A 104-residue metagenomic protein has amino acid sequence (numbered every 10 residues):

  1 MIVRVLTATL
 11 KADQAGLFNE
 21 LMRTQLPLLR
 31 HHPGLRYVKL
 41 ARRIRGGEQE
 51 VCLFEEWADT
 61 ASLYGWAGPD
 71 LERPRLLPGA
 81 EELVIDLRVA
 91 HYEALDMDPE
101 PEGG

Functional and structural regions predicted by a protein language model:
I2-A8: Active-site-flanking beta-strand signature of metal-NTP-handling nucleotidyl enzymes and homologous cyclase-like
T9, A41, F54-E56: Short hydrophobic/aromatic beta-strand micro-patches that form the beta-sheet surface supporting nucleotide- or nucleic
T9-L21: Short, surface-exposed ligand-recognition loops at beta-strand->loop->(often short) alpha-helix junctions that present
L21, A41, W66-P69: Residue-level signal for well-ordered alpha-helical positions
L26-C52: Short, glycine- and small/hydrophobic-rich beta-strand elements in well-ordered beta-sheets
L28-R36, E56-H91: An amphipathic, aromatic/His-enriched active-site/gating alpha helix that lines ligand/cofactor pockets
K39-Q49, R75-G104: Glycine-rich beta-strand-turn "strand-cap" elements at beta-sheet edges
